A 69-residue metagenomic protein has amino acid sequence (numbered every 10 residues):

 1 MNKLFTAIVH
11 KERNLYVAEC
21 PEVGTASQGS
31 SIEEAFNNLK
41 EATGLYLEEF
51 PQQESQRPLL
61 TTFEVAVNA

Functional and structural regions predicted by a protein language model:
M1-I8, N37-A69: Short, charged, surface-exposed hinge/linker loops at domain edges that act as mobile lids or interdomain connectors
K3, I8-E22: Short aromatic-glycine-(Arg/Gly/Cys) micro-motifs in beta-strand/loop hairpins
V17, A26, E64: Short aromatic/hydrophobic contact patches that present stacked aromatics for nucleic-acid/ligand binding
A18, E34-L39: N-terminal start-of-chain detector that recognizes signal peptides and the immediate post-cleavage beginning
V23-I32: A short, exposed loop/beta-hairpin motif centered on an aromatic-Gly-Thr core
